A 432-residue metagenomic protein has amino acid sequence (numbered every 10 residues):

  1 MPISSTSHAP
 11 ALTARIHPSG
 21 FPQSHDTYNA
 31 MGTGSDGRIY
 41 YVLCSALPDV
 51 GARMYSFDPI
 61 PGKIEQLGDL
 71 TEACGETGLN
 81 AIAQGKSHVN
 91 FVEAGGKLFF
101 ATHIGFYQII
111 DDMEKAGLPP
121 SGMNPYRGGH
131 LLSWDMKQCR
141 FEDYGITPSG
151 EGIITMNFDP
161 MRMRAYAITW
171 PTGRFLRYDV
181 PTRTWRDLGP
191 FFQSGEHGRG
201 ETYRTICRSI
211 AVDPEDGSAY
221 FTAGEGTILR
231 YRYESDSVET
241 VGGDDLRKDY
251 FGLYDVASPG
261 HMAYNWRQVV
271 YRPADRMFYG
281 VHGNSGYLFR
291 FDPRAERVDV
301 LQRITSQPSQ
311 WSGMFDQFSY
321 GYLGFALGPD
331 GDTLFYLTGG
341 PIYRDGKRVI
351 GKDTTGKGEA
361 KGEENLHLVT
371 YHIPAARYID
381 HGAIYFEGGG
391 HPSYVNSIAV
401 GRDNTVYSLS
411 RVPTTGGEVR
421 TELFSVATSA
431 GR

Functional and structural regions predicted by a protein language model:
M1-S24: A short helix->beta-strand "capping" segment at the edge of beta-propeller domains
R15-G20, L67-A83, R140-E151, G189-T202 (+3 more regions): Surface-exposed loop and turn segments in beta-propeller and other repeat-based domains that flank or scaffold
I16-A52: Beta-strand-rich domains and repeat architectures in extracellular enzymes and scaffolds, especially beta-propellers
S24-S35, A81-G96, T155-M161, Y203-E215 (+4 more regions): Structural signature of eukaryotic scaffold interfaces centered on beta-propeller domains
C44-P48, F100-Y126, L337-E363, V412-T421: Short, conserved, GDST-rich strand-edge loop motifs in beta-rich repeat architectures
M54-P61, G117-K137, R177, L288-D292 (+2 more regions): Beta-propeller blade signature
G280-V281, M314-I373: Loop/turn-rich, solvent-exposed surfaces of beta-rich toroidal or solenoidal domains
P392-R432: Blade-level signature of beta-propeller repeat domains, shared across WD40, Kelch, NHL, RCC1 and BNR/Asp-box propellers
